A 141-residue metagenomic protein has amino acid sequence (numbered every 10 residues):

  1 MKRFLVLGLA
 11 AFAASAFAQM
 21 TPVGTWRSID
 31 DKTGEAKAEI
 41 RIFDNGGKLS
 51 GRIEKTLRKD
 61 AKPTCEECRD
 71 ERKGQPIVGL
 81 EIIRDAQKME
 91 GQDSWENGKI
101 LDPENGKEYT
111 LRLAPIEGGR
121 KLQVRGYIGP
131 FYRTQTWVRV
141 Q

Functional and structural regions predicted by a protein language model:
M1-F4: Positively charged n-region of N-terminal signal peptides that target proteins for export
V6-L9: Sec-dependent N-terminal signal peptides
A13-A14: N-terminal signal peptide c-region/cleavage motif recognized by signal peptidases
F17-Q19: Boundary of Sec targeting at the N-terminus
P22-V23, G118: Short, flexible surface segments
V23, S28-L111: Central antiparallel beta-sheet cores of small beta-barrel/beta-sandwich binding domains
L113-P115, K121-Q135: Short, exposed beta-strand-loop hairpins at the edges of beta-sheets in extracellular/periplasmic proteins
V140-Q141: Short, solvent-exposed mixed-charge patches
